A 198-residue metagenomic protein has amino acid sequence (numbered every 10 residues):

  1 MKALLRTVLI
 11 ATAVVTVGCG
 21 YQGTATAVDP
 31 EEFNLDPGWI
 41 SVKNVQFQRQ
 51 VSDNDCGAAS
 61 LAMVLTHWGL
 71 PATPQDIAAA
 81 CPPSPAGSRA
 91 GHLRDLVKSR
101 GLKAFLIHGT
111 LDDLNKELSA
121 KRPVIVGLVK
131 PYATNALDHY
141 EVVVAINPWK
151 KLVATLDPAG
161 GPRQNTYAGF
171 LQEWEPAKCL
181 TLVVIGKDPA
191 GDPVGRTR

Functional and structural regions predicted by a protein language model:
M1-R6: Positively charged n-region of N-terminal signal peptides that target proteins for export
T7-G18: Bacterial N-terminal signal peptides
G18-G87, L111, K130, W149 (+1 more regions): Active-site-adjacent structural segments surrounding the nucleophilic cysteine of cysteine proteases and isopeptidases
G20-P30, P85, N147-R198: Noncatalytic regulatory segments and standalone regulatory/sensor domains
S60, V64-A72, C81, P85 (+8 more regions): Sec/Tat-exported extracytoplasmic proteins
S88-L96: Short, charged N-terminal beta->alpha structural module
K103, I107-P158, Q164: Active-site-adjacent substructure of cysteine-protease-like catalytic cores
